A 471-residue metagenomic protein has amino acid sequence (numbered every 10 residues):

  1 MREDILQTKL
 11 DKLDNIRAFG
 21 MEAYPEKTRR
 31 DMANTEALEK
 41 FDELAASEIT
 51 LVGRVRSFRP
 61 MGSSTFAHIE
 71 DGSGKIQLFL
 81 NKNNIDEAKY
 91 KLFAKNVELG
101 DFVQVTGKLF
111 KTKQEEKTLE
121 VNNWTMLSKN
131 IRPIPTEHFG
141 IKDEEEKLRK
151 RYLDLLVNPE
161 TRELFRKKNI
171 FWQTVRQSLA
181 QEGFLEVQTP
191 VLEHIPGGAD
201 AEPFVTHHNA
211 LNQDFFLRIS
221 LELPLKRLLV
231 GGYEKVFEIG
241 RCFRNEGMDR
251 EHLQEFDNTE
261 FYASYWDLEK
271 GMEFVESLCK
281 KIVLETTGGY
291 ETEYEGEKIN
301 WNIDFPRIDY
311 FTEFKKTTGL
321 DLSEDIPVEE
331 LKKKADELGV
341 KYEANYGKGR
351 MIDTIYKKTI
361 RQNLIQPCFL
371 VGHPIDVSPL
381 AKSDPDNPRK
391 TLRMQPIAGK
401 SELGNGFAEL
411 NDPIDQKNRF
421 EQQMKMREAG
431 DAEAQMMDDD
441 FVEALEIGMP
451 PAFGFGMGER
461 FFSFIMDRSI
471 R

Functional and structural regions predicted by a protein language model:
M1-R471: Class II aminoacyl-tRNA synthetase catalytic cores and aaRS-like
